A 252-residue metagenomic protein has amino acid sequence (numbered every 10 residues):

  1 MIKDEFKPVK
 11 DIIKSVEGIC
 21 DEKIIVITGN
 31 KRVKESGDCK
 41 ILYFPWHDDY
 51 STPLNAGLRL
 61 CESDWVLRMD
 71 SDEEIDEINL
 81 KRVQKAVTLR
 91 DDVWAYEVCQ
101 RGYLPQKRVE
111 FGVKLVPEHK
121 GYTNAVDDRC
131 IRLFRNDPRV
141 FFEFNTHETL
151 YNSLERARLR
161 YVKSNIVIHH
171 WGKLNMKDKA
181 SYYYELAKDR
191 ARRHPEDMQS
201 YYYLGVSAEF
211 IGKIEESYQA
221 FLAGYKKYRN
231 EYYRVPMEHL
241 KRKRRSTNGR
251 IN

Functional and structural regions predicted by a protein language model:
M1-I19: Short, well-formed alpha-helical segments that are part of the catalytic scaffolds of diverse glycosyltransferases
I13-Y43: Acidic donor-binding segment of Leloir-type glycosyltransferases
E35-T52, A56, L60: Conserved donor nucleotide-binding strand/loop of the catalytic core
S51-L58, W65, M69, I75-E216: Catalytic-site signature of metal-activated, phosphate-bearing donor transferases, centered on the GT-A/GT-A-like
Q199, Y232-H239: Start-of-helix register in tetratricopeptide repeats
S207, L240-K243, T247: Residue-level signature for tetratricopeptide repeat
